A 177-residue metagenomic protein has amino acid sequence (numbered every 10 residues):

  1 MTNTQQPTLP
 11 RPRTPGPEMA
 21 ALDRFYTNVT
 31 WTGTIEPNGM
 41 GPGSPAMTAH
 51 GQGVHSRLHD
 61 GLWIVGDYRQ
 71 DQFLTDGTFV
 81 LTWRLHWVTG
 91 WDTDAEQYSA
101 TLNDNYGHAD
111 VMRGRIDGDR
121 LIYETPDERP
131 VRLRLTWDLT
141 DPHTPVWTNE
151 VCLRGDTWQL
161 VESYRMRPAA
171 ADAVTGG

Functional and structural regions predicted by a protein language model:
M1-G177: Hydrophobic small-molecule pocket/channel-lining residues, especially in calycin-type beta-barrels
